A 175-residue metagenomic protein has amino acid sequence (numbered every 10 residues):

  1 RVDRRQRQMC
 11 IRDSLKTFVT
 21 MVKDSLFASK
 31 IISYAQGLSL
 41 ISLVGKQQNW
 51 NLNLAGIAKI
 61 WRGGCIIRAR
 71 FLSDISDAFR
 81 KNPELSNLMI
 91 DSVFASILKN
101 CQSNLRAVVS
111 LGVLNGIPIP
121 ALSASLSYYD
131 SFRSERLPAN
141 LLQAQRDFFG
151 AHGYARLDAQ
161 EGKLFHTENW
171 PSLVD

Functional and structural regions predicted by a protein language model:
R1-I11: Single conserved hydrophobic/aromatic residue that forms the stacking wall/gate of nucleotide- or nucleobase-binding
R12, K23-I31, Q47, I60-C65 (+1 more regions): Short, surface-exposed loop/turn motifs that are enriched in glycine and acidic residues and include a nearby proline
T17, M21, A28-S39, R70 (+3 more regions): Conserved active-site and cofactor/substrate-binding residues in soluble primary-metabolism enzymes
L26, K30, L38-Q48, C65 (+6 more regions): Structural signal for hydrophobic packing residues in well-ordered secondary-structure cores of soluble enzyme domains
G45-A78: Small-residue-rich helix-loop
I66-R70, N87-M89, V109-S110: Catalytic, metal-anchored helix/loop core of enzyme active sites in primary metabolism
L72-S103: Generic long, charged, amphipathic alpha-helical segments
K99-N100, N104-D175: C-terminal amphipathic alpha-helical interaction region
